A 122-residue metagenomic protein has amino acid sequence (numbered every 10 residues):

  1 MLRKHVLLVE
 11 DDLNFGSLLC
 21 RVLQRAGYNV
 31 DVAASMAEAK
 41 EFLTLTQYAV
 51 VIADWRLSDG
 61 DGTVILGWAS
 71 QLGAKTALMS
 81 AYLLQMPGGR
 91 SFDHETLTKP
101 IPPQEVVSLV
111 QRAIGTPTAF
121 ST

Functional and structural regions predicted by a protein language model:
E10: Conserved acidic carboxylate
L13-D31: Two-component/phosphorelay signaling modules centered on CheY-like receiver
V32-V50: Acidic, metal-coordinating helix/loop segments flanking the phosphotransfer/catalytic sites of two-component signaling
D54: Active-site residues of response regulator receiver
S58: The feature encodes the CheY-like receiver
T63-A74, L83: Short amphipathic alpha-helix used as the core "switch/output" element in two-component signaling
M79-A81: Hydrophobic/aromatic residues positioned on beta-strands within the core alpha/beta folds
I101-T122: C-terminal output helix
